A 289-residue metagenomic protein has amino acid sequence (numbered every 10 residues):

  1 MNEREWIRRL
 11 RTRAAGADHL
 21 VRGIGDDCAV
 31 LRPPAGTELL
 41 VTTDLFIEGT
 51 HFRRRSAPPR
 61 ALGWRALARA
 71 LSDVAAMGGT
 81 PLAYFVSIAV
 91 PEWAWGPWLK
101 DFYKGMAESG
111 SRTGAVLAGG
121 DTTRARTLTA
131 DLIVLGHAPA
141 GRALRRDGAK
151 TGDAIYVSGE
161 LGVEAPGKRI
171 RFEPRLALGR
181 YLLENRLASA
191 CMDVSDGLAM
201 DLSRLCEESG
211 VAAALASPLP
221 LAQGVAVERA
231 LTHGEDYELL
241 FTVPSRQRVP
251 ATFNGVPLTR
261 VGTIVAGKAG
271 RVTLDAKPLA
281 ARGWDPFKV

Functional and structural regions predicted by a protein language model:
M1-P58, M77, V86, D101-G110 (+1 more regions): Extreme N-terminal cap/leader segments of soluble proteins
L10, F46, T80-A165, T263: Glycine-rich anion-binding loops of enzyme active sites
R22-G23, L40-T42, V116-G120, V134 (+3 more regions): General beta-strand structural signal in soluble alpha/beta enzymes
E38, E173, A251-V289: Acidic, Ser/Thr/Pro-rich beta/coil linker or hinge segments at domain junctions
P59-A83, D101-R112, Y181, A199-L205: Small-aliphatic-rich amphipathic alpha-helix that forms the alpha element of a beta-alpha
W93, I170-D236, R246, V265: Active-site-proximal betaalpha loop/short-helix elements that scaffold phosphoryl/nucleotidyl transfer chemistry
G96-P97, A143, S245-F253: Short, conserved charged micro-motifs
L135-H137, L240-P244: Short hydrophobic/aromatic beta-strand micro-patches that form the beta-sheet surface supporting nucleotide- or nucleic
